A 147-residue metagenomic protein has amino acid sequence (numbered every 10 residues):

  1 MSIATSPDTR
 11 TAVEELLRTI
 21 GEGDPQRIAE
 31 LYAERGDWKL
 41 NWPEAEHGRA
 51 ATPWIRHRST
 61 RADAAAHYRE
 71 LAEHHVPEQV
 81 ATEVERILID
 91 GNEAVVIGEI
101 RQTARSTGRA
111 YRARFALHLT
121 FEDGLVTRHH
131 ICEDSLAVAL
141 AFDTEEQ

Functional and structural regions predicted by a protein language model:
M1-E34, E146-Q147: Short, low-complexity N-terminal intrinsically disordered segments enriched in polar/charged residues
S2-T5, A72-Q147: A beta-strand edge to alpha-helix "cap/lid" segment located at domain peripheries
I3, T19, W54-I55, H129: Short N-terminal micro-motifs specific to bacterial/archaeal maturation and metal-cluster initiation sites
Y32-A33, H57, L117-E122: Secondary-structure boundary/capping motif
E34-G91: A solvent-exposed, acidic/Ser-Thr-rich amphipathic alpha-helical stretch
